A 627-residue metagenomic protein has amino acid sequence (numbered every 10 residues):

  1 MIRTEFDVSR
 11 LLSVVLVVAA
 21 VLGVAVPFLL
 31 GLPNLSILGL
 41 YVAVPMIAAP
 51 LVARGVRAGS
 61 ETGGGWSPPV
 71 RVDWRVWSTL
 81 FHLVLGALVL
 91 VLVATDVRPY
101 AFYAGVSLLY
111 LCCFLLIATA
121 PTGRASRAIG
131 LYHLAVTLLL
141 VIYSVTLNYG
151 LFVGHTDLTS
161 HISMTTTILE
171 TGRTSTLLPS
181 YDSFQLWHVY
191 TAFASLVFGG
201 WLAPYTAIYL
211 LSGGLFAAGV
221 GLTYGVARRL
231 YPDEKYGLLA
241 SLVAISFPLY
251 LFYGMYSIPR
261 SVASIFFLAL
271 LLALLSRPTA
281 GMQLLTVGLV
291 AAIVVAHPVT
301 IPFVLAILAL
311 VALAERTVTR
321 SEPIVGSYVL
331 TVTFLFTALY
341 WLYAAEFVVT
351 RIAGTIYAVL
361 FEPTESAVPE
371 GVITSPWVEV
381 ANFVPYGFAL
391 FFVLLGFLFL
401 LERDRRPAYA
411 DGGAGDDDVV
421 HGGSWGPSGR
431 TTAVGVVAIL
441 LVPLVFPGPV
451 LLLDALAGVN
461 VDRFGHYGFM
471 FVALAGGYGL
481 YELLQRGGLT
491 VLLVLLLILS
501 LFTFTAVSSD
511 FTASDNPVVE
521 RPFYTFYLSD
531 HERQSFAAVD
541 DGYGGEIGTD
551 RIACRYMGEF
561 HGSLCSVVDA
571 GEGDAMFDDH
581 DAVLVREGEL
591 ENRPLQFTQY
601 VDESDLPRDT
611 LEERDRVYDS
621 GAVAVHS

Functional and structural regions predicted by a protein language model:
M1-V21, M46-V145: Start-transfer (signal-anchor) and selected internal transmembrane alpha helices of multi-pass inner/ER membrane
A25-P27, L32, H155-D157, M255-A263 (+2 more regions): Transmembrane catalytic cores of multi-pass membrane glycosyltransferases and polysaccharide-assembly enzymes
I37-Y41, Y103-S107, R260, P302 (+1 more regions): Hydrophobic/aromatic-rich transmembrane helices and adjacent perimembrane loops
G63, H82, R260, Y478 (+2 more regions): Extracytoplasmic
P121, A125-I265, D462, Y467 (+1 more regions): Active-site lumenal/periplasmic loops and adjacent helix-entry segments of GT-C-fold, multi-pass membrane
A128-V136, Y143, A296, L330-T337 (+1 more regions): Internal/C-terminal transmembrane anchor helices
L134-A135, T286, D404-L453, A457: Transmembrane alpha-helix segments characteristic of polytopic inner-membrane glycan-assembly/cell-envelope
F267-M282: Membrane-interface transmembrane helices that cradle and orient dolichyl/undecaprenyl
